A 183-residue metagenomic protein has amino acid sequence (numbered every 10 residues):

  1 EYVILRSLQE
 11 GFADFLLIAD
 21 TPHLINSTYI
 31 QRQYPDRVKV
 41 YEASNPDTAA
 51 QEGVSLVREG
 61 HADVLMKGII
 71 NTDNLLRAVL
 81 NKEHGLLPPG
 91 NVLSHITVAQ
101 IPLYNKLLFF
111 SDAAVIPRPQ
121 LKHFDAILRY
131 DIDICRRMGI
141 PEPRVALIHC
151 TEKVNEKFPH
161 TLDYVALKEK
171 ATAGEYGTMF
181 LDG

Functional and structural regions predicted by a protein language model:
E1-G183: Anion-binding alpha/beta catalytic cores of soluble intermediary-metabolism enzymes, centered on
